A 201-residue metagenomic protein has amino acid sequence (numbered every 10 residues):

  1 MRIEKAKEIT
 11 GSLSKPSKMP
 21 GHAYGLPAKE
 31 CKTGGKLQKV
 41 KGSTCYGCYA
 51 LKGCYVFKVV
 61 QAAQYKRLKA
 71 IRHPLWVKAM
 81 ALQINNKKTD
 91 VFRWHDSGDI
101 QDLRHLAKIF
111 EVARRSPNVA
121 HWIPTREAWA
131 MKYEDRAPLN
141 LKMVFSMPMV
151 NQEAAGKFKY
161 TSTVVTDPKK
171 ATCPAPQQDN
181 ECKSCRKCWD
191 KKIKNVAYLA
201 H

Functional and structural regions predicted by a protein language model:
M1-H201: Class I S-adenosyl-L-methionine
